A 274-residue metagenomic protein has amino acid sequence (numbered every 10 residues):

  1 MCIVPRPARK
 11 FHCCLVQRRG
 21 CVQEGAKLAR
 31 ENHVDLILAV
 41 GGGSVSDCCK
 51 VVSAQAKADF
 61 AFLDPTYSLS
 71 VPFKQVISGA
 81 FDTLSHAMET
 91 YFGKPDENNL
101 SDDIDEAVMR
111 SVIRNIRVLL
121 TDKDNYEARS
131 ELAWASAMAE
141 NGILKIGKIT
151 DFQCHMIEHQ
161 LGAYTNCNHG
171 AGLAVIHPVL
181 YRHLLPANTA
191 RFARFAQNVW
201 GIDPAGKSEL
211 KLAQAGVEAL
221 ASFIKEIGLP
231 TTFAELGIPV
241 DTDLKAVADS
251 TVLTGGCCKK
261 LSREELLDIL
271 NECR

Functional and structural regions predicted by a protein language model:
M1-L36, F233: ATP/NTP phosphate-donor binding region
R9-C14, A87, S208-K211: A generic structural motif
C13-C14, G42-G43, I238: Short, ordered loop/turn segments at secondary-structure junctions
G20-K74: Glycine/threonine-rich beta-strand-loop-alpha-helix active-site module that forms ligand/phosphate-binding
A54-V108, R194-N198: A glycine/threonine-rich phosphate-anchoring loop and its flanking beta-alpha core in nucleotide/phosphate-binding
T90-A219: Active-site segments that bind and position negatively charged phosphate/pyrophosphate groups
V199, D203-R274: C-terminal charged capping/lid subdomain of soluble metabolic enzymes
